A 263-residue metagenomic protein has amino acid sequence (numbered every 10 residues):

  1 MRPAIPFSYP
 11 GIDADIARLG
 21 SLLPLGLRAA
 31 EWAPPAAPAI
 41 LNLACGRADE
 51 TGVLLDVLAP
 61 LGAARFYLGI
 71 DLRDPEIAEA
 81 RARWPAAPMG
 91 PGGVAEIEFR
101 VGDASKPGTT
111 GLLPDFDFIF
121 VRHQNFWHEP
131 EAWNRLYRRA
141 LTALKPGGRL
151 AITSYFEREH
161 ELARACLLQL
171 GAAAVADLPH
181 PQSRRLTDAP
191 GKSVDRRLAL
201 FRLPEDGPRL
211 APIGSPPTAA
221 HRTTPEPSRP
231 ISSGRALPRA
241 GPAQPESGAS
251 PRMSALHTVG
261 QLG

Functional and structural regions predicted by a protein language model:
M1-W32: Class I SAM-dependent methyltransferase Rossmann-like catalytic core, especially the SAM/SAH-binding loop
A48-G52: Glycine-rich SAM-binding Motif I of class I
V53-E98, D103: Class I SAM-dependent methyltransferase SAM/SAH-binding core
T109-I119: A short acidic, Gly/Pro-enriched loop at the edge of an enzyme's catalytic core that lines a small-molecule cofactor
D117-E131: A short SAM/SAH-binding and catalytic strip from SAM-dependent methyltransferases
W133-P146: A short glycine-rich, Lys/Arg-flanked "PGG" loop and its adjoining helix->strand segment in the class I
G147-S154: Conserved beta-strand signature within the Rossmann-like core of class I S-adenosyl-L-methionine
Q169-T224, H257: Class I S-adenosyl-L-methionine
